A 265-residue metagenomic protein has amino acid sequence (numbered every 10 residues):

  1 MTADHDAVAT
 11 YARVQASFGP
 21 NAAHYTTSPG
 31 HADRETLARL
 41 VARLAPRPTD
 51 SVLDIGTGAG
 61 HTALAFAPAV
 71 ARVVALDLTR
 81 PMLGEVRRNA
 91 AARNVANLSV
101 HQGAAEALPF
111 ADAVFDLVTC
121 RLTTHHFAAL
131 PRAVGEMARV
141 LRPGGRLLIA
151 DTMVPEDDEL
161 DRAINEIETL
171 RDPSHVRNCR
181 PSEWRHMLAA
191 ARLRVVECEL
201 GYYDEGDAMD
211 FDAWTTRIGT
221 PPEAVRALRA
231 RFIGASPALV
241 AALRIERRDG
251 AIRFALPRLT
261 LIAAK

Functional and structural regions predicted by a protein language model:
M1-R47, H61-A65, M82-E85, N89 (+1 more regions): Conserved class I S-adenosyl-L-methionine
L53-I55, A59-A107: Class I SAM-dependent methyltransferase SAM/SAH-binding core
E106-L117: A short acidic, Gly/Pro-enriched loop at the edge of an enzyme's catalytic core that lines a small-molecule cofactor
D116-A129: A short SAM/SAH-binding and catalytic strip from SAM-dependent methyltransferases
P131-R146: A short glycine-rich, Lys/Arg-flanked "PGG" loop and its adjoining helix->strand segment in the class I
L148-L170: Conserved class I S-adenosyl-L-methionine
R177-A191: Short alpha-helix
A191-K265: Conserved Class I S-adenosyl-L-methionine
